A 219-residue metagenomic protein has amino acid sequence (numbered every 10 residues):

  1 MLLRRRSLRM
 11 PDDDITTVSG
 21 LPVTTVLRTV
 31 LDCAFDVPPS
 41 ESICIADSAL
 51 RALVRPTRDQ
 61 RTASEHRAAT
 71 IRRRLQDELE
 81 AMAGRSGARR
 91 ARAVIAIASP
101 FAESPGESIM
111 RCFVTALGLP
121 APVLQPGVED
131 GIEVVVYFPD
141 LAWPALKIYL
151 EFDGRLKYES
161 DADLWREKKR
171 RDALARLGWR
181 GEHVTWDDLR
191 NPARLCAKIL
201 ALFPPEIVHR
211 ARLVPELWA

Functional and structural regions predicted by a protein language model:
M1-P100, S108-F113, L117-A121: Phosphate-handling catalytic interfaces
I15-T16, P126-V128: Short acidic-hydrophobic surface loop/beta-edge motif
T25, S104, S160: Residue-level signal for threonine
P100-E103, I132: Active-site glycine- and acidic-residue-rich loops that bind and position anionic ligands or nucleotide-like cofactors
G118-P120, L124, Y137-P139: Short beta-strand or tight-loop elements that sit immediately N-terminal to catalytic metal-binding acidic residues
G127-Y137, W143-A219: Basic, glycine-rich
